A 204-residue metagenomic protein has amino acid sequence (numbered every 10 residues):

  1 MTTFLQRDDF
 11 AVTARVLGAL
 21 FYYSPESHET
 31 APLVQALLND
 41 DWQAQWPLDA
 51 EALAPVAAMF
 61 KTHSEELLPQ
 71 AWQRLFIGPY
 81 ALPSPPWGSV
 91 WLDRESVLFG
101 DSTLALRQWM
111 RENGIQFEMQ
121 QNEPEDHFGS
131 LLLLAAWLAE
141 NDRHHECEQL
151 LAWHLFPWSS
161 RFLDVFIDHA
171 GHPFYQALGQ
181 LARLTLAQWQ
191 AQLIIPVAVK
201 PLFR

Functional and structural regions predicted by a protein language model:
M1-R204: Charged, alpha-helix-forming regions
